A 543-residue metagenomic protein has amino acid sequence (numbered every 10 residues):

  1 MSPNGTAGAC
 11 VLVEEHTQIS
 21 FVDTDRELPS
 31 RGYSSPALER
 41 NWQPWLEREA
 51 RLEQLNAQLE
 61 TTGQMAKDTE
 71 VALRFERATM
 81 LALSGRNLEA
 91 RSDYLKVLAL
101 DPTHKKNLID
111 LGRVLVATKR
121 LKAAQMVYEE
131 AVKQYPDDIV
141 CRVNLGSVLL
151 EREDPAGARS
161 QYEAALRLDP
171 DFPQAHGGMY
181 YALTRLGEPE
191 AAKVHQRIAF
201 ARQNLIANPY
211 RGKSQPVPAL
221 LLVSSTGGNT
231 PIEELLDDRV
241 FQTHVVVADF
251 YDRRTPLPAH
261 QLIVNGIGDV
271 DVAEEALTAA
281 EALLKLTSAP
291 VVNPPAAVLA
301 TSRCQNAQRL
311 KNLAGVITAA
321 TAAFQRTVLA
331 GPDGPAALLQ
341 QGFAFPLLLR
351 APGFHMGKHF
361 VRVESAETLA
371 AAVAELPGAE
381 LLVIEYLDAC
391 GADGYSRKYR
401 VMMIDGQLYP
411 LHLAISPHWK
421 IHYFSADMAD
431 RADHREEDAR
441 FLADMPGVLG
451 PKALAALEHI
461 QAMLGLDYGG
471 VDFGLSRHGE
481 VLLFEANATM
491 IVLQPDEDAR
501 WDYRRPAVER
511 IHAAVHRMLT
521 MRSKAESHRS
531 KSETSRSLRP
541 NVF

Functional and structural regions predicted by a protein language model:
A192, A462-L466, L475-F543: C-terminal active-site "lid" helix and adjoining low-complexity regulatory extension at the edge of ATP-using catalytic
N208-P332, A336-A337: Conserved N-proximal alpha/beta basic substrate-recognition cap immediately N-terminal to, or forming the N-lobe
L310-A314, A336-H359, G378-D393: ATP-grasp fold ATP-binding core
V361-I460: Phosphate-binding site of ATP-dependent enzymes
